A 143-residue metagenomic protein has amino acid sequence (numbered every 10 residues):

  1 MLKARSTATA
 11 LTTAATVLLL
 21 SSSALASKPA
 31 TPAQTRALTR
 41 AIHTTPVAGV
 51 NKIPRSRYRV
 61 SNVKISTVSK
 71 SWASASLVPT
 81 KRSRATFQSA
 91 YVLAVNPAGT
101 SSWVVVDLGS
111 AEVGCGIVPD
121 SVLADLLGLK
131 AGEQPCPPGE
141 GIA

Functional and structural regions predicted by a protein language model:
M1-A26: Secretory targeting and sorting signals
S6, V17, A33, R59-K64 (+2 more regions): Low-complexity, charged, repeat-rich alpha-helical/coil interaction segments
A15-T16, A73, L123: Small side chains
L20-S22, S71, L126-L127, G132: Generic detector of short, well-ordered, non-transmembrane alpha-helical segments enriched in hydrophobic residues
K28-V60: Short, non-transmembrane alpha-helical segments in secretory-pathway proteins
I53-G99: Mature extracytoplasmic domains of secretory-pathway proteins
Y91-S121: Short beta-strand edge/turn micro-motifs at domain boundaries
A111-A143: Extracellularly exposed regions in secreted/surface proteins, prominently low-complexity, repeat-rich
